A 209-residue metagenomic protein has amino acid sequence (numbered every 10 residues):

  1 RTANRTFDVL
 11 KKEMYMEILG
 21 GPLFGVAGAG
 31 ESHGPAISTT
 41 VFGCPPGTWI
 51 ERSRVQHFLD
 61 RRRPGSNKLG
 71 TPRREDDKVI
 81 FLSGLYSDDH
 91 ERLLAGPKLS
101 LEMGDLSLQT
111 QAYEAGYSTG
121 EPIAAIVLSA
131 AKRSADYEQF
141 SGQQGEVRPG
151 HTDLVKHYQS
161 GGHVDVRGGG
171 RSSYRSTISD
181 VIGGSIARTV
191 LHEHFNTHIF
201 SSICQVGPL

Functional and structural regions predicted by a protein language model:
R1-Y15: Short, Lys/Arg-enriched N-terminal segments with co-localized hydrophobic residues within the first ~10-30 amino acids
Y15-L209: Generic N-terminal targeting/processing segments that precede catalytic cores or assembly contacts
